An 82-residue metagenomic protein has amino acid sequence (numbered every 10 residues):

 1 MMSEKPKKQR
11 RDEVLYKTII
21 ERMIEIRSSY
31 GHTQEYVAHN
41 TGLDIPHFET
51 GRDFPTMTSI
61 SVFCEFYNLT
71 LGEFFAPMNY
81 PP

Functional and structural regions predicted by a protein language model:
M1-S29: A short, Lys/Arg-rich alpha-helix, primarily the initiator
S29-H47: Short alpha-helical DNA-recognition segment
T50: Short, conserved catalytic or interaction motifs in soluble domains
T58-E73: DNA major-groove recognition helix of helix-turn-helix/homeodomain DNA-binding modules
E73-P82: Short amphipathic recognition helices of helix-turn-helix/homeodomain-type DNA-binding modules
